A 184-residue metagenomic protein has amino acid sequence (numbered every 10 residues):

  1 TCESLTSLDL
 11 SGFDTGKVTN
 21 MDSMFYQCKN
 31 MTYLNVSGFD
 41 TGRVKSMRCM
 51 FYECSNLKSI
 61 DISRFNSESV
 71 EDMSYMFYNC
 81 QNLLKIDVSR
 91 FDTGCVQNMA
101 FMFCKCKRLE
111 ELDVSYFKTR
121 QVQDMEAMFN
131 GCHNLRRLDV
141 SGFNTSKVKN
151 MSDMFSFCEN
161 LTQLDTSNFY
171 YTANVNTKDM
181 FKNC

Functional and structural regions predicted by a protein language model:
T1-C184: Negatively charged
